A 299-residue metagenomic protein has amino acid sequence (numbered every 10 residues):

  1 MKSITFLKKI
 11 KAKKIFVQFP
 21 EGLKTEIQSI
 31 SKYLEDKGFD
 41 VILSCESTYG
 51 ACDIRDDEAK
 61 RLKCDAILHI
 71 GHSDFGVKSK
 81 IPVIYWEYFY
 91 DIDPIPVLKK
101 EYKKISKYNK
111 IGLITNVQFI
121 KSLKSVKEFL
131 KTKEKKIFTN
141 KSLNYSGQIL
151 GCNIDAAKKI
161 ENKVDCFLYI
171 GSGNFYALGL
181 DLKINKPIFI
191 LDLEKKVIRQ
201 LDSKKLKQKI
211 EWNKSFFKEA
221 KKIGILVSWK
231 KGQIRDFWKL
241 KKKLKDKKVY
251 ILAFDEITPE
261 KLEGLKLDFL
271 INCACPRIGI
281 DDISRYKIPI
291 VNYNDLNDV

Functional and structural regions predicted by a protein language model:
M1-R199, K204, K209-E211, F254: The feature marks the mature, well-folded catalytic cores of soluble enzymes
T25, G50, K121-S122, Q233 (+2 more regions): Eukaryotic short linear interaction motifs
S73, Q118, K230-K231, P276-I278: Short, glycine-/Ser/Thr-/acidic-enriched flexible segments
F89, L182, E194-I198, C273-V299: Peripheral docking tails and interdomain loops at the edges of cofactor- or intermediate-handling domains
N109, K186, K221-I223, I271 (+1 more regions): Structural beta-strand/beta-sheet cores of well-ordered domains, especially the beta-sheet scaffolds that support
N174-V249, E256-E263: Redox- and metal-dependent alpha/beta enzyme cores, enriched for Fe-S-associated oxidoreductases and cofactor-handling
D236-K241, K247-V291: A C-terminal functional module that forms or caps the active site or interfaces directly with catalytic machinery
